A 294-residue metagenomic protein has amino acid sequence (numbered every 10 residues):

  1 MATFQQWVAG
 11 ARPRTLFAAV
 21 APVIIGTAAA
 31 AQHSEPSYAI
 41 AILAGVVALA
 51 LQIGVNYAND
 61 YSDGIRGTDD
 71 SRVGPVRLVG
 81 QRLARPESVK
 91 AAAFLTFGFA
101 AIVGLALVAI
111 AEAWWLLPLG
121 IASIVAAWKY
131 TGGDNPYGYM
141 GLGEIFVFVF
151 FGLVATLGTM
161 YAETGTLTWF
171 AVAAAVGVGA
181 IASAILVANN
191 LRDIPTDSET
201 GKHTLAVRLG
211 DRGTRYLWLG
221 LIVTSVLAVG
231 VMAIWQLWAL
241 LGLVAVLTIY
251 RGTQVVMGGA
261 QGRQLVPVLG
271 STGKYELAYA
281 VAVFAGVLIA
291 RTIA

Functional and structural regions predicted by a protein language model:
M1-L43, N135: Topogenic membrane-insertion module of multi-pass membrane proteins
F17-G26, L78, I145-M160, V178 (+2 more regions): Small-residue-rich segments of transmembrane alpha-helices in multi-pass membrane proteins, especially helix faces
V23-I24, A29, H33-N59, L117-W128 (+1 more regions): Membrane-embedded alpha-helical segments that form the functional core of polytopic membrane enzymes, especially those
A50-V73, S183-A206: Acidic (Asp/Glu-rich) catalytic motifs at the cytosolic membrane interface
R72-E112, L205-W235, G273-A282: Multi-pass membrane catalytic core of lipid/isoprenoid biosynthesis enzymes
V76-T166: Intramembrane alpha-helical segments
F146-I194, T200, R212-R215: Functional transmembrane core segments of multi-pass inner-membrane proteins
I234-T292: Extended hydrophobic alpha-helices typical of membrane-associated regions
